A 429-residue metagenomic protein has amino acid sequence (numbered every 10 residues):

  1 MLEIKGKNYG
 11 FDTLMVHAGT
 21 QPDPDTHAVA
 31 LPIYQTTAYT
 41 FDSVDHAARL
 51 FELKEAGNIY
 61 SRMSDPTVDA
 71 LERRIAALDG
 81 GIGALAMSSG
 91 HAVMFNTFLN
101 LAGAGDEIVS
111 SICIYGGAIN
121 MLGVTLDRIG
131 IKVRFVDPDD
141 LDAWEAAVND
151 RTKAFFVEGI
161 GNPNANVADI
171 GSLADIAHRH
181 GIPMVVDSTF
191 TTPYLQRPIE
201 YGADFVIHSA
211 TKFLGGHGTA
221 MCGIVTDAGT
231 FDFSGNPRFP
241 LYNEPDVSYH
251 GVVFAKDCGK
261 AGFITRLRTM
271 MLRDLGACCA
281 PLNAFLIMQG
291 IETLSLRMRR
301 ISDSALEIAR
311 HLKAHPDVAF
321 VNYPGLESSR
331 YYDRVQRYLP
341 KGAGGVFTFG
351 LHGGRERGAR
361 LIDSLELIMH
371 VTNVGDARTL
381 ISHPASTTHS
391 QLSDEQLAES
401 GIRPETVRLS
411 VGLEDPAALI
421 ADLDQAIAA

Functional and structural regions predicted by a protein language model:
M1-E55: N-terminal glycine-rich, Lys/His-bearing helix-loop that initiates the first secondary-structure elements of many
M1-L2, G123, K132-R134, D150 (+4 more regions): PLP-dependent enzyme catalytic core of the Aspartate aminotransferase-like
L2-G6, M15-H17, Q21-P24, A84-H315: Conserved PLP-enzyme active-site core in the AAT-like
T20-P22, Q35-F41, K212, G229-T230 (+7 more regions): Glycine-rich beta-alpha junction loops
A38, S43-F95, G117-V124: Conserved N-terminal alpha-helix of the aminotransferase class I/II PLP-enzyme fold
G80, R151, D317-F320, L367 (+1 more regions): Glycine-centered tight turns that cap/initiate beta-strands
L275-C278, L282-A284, Q289, T293 (+3 more regions): Conserved small-domain helix->loop->beta segment predominantly found in fold-type I
